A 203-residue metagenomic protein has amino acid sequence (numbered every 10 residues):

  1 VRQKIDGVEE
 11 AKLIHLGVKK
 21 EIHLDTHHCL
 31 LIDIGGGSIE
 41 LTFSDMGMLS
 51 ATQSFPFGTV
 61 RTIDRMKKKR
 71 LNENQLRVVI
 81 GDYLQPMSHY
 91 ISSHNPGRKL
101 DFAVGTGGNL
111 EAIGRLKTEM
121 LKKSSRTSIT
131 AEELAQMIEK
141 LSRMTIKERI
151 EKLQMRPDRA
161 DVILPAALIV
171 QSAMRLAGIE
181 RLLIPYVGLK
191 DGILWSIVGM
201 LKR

Functional and structural regions predicted by a protein language model:
V1-H28, F43-R203: Helical "lid/coupling" subdomains associated with nucleotide-phosphate turnover
D33: Conserved catalytic-loop position in the HRD/HxD motif
G36-F43: Acidic, divalent-metal-coordinating active-site segment for phosphoryl/phosphodiester hydrolysis, typified by short
